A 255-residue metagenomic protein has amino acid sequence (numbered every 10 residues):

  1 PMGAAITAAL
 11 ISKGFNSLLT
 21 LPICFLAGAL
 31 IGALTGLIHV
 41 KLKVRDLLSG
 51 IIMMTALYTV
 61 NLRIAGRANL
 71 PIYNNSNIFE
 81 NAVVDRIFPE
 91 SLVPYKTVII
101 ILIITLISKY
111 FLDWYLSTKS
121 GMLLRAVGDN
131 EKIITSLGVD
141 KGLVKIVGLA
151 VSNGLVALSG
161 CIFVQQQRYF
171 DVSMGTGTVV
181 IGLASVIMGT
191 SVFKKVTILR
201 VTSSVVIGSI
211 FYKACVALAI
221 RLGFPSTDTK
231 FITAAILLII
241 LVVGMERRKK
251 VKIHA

Functional and structural regions predicted by a protein language model:
P1-G14, L21, I38-K43, I187-K195 (+3 more regions): Single transmembrane alpha-helix segments in multi-pass membrane proteins
S17-T55, T105-L106, G208, Y212: Alpha-helical transmembrane segments within multi-pass membrane transporters and channels
L18-L26, L48, V98-I103, I146-A150 (+3 more regions): Hydrophobic alpha-helical transmembrane segments
I31, S91-D171: Helix-loop-helix "hairpin" substructures at the membrane interface of multi-pass membrane proteins
A33-F79, V83, R168-V172, A184-S203: Short loop segments and helix-boundary regions at transmembrane helix junctions of multi-pass inner-membrane proteins
D46, G50, L57-S117, V147 (+2 more regions): Transmembrane helix-bundle core of multi-pass membrane transporters and related energy-transducing complexes
Y110, D129-S136, D140-L143, R200-S203 (+1 more regions): Cytosolic-side transmembrane-helix boundaries in multi-pass membrane proteins
V156, G160, Q166-F231: Transmembrane alpha-helical segments in multi-pass inner-membrane proteins
